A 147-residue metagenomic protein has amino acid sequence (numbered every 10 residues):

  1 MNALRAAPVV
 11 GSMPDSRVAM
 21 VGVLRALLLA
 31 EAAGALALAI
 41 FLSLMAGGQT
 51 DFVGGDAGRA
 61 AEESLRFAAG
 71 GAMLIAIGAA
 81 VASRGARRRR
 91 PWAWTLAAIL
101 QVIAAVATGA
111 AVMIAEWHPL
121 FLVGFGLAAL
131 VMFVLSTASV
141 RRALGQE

Functional and structural regions predicted by a protein language model:
M1-E147: Topology signature of small-to-medium multi-pass alpha-helical membrane proteins
